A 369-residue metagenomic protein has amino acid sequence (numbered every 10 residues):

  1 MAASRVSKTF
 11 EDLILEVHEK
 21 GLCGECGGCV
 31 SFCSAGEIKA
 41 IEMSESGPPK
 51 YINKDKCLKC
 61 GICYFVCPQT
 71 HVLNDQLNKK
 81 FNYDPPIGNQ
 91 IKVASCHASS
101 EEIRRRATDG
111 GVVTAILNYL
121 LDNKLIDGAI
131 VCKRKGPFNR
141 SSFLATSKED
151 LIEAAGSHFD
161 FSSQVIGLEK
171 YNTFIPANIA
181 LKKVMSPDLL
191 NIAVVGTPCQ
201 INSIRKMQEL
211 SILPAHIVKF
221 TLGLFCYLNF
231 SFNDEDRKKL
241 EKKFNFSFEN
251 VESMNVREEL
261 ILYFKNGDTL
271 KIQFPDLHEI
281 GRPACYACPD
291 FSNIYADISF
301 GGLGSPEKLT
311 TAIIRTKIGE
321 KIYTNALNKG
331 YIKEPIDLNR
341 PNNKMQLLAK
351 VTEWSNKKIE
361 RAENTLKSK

Functional and structural regions predicted by a protein language model:
M1-G36, K242-R257: A broadly conserved sequence feature marking short terminus-proximal activation segments in nucleic acid-centric
A3-S4, G28-P48, I62-K80, N293 (+1 more regions): Iron-sulfur cluster-binding cysteine motifs and their immediate structural context in ferredoxin-like electron-transfer
V6-F10, M43, S95-H97: A short alpha-helix capping/helix-coil boundary motif
K8-K20, E45, Y51-D55, D268-L277: Short, intrinsically disordered, charge-biased short linear motifs at domain edges
L15-G36, K50-T70, A107-V112, C199 (+1 more regions): Cysteine-centered iron-sulfur cluster-binding motifs in ferredoxin-type domains/subunits of redox enzymes
V17-K39, N78-C96: Short N-terminal secondary-structure initiator segments
C26, E42-M43, M185, P214: Generic structural signal for beta-strand residues in well-ordered domains
Q76-K369: Iron-sulfur-associated redox domains of electron-transfer enzymes in respiratory and anaerobic energy metabolism
